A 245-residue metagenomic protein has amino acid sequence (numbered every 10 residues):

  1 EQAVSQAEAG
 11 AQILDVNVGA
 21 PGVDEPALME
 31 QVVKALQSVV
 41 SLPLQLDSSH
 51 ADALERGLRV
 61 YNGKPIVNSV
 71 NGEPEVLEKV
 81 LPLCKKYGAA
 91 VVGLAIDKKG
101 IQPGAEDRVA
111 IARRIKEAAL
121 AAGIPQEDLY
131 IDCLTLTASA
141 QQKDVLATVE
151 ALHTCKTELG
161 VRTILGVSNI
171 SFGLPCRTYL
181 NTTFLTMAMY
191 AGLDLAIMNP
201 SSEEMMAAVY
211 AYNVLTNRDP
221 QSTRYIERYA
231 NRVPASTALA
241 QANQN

Functional and structural regions predicted by a protein language model:
E1, A7-N17, Q37, N62 (+1 more regions): Gly-rich Lys/Arg/Thr-decorated short loops/hinges at beta-loop-alpha junctions or inter-strand turns that position
Q6, D47, G57, I131 (+1 more regions): Conserved, mostly hydrophobic/aromatic
A7-E8, R56-Y61, K79-A89, A121-I124: Acidic (Asp/Glu)-rich catalytic clusters
A7-L42, C133-V145: Glycine-rich, proline-tolerant flexible connector loops at the mouths of alpha/beta enzymes
D15-A20, L42-H50, P65-P74, K143: Catalytic beta/alpha-barrel core
D24-N62, E117, V149-L165: Alpha-helix-loop-beta-strand connector modules within alpha/beta enzyme cores
S48-S49, G63-K79, I115, A196-E203: Phosphate/diphosphate-binding loops
K86-S236: Catalytic alpha/beta core domains of metabolic enzymes, predominantly
